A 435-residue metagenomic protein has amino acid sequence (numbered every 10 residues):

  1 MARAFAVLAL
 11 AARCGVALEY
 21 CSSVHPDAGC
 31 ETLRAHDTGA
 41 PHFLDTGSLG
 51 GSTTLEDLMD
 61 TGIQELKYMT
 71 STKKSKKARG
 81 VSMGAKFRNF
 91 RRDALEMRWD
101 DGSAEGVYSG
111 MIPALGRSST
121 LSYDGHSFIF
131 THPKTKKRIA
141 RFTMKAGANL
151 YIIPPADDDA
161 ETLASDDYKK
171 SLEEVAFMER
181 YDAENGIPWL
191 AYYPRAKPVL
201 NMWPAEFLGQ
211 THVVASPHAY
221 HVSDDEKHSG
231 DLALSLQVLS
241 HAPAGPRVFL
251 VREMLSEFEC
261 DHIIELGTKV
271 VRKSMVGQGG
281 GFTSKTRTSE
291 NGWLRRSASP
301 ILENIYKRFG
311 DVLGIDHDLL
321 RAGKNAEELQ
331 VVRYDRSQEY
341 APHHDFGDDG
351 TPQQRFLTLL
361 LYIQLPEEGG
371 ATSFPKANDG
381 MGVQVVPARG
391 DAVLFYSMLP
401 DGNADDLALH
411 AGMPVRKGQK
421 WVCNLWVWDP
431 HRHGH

Functional and structural regions predicted by a protein language model:
R3-A17: Cleavable N-terminal signal peptides of Sec/SRP-targeted secreted and luminal proteins
L18-L66, K134-R138, M144-L394, M398-H435: Fe(II)/2-oxoglutarate oxygenase catalytic core
A85-R91: Asparagine-centered strand-capping/turn motif at beta-strand->loop junctions
D93-S103: Short, surface-exposed beta-strand/strand-loop-strand elements in extracellular ectodomains
E105-A114: Short, acidic Ser/Thr/Gly-rich low-complexity loop/linker segments typical of extracellular and cell-surface proteins
L115, D124-K134: A short, solvent-exposed beta-strand micro-motif common in secreted/extracellular proteins
L115-G116, G390: Loop/turn positions that initiate beta-strands
